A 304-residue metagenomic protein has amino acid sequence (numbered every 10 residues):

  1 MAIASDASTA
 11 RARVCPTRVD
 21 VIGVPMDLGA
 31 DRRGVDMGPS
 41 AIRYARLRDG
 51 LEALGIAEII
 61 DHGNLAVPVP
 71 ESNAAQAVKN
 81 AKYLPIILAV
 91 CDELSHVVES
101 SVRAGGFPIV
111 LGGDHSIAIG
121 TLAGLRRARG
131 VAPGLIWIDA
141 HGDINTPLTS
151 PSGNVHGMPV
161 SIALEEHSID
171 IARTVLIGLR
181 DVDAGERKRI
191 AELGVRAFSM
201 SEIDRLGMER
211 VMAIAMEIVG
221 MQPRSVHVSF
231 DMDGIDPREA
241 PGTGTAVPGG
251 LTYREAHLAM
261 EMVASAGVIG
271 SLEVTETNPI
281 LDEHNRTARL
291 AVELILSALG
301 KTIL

Functional and structural regions predicted by a protein language model:
A2-L304: Conserved alpha-helical scaffold segments that buttress catalytic/binding sites
